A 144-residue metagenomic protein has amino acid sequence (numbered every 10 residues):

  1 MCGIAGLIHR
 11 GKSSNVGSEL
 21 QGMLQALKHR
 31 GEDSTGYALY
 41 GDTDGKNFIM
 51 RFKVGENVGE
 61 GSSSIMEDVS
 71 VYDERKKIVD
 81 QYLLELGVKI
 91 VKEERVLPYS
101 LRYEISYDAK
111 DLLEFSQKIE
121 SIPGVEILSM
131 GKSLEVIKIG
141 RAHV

Functional and structural regions predicted by a protein language model:
M1-R141: N-terminal segments that mediate ammonia production and transfer in glutamine-dependent amidotransferase systems
